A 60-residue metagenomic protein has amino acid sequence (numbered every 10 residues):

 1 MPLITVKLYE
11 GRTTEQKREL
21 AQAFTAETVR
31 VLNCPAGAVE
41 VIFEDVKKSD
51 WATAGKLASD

Functional and structural regions predicted by a protein language model:
P2-D60: A domain-level signal for the structural core that forms small-molecule/cofactor-binding pockets and catalytic centers
